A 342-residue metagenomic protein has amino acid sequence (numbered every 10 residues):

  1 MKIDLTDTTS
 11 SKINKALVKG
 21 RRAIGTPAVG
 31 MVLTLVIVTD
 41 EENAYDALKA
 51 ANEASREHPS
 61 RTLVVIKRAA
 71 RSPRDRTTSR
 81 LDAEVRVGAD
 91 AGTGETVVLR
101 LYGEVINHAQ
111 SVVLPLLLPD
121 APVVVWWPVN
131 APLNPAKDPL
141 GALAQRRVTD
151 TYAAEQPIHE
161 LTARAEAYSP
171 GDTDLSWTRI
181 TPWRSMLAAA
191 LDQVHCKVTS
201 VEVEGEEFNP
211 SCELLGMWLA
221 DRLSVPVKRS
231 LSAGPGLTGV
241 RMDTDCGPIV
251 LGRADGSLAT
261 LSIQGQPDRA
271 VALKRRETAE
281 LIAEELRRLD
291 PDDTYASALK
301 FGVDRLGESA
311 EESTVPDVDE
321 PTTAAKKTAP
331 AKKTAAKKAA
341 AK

Functional and structural regions predicted by a protein language model:
M1-L117: An N-terminal, globular interaction/scaffold subdomain
M1-V29, R80, D174-L191, A283 (+1 more regions): Short N-terminal or domain-adjacent regulatory/targeting segments
P27, A83-R86, D90-T93, A154 (+3 more regions): Extended, compositionally simple fibrous regions characteristic of intermediate-filament-like scaffolds
E53-V64, L117-V123, A142-V148, A220-R229: Structural alpha-beta junctions
E95-A188: Internal, hydrophobic cores of structured domains that mediate oligomerization or house catalytic pockets within large
I158-G247: A contiguous, surface-oriented mixed alpha/beta subdomain in the mid-to-C-terminal portion of proteins that forms
L223, G236-T238, D245-A325: Long, compositionally biased intrinsically disordered terminal regions
P321-K342: Intrinsically disordered, polybasic Lys/Arg-rich low-complexity tracts
